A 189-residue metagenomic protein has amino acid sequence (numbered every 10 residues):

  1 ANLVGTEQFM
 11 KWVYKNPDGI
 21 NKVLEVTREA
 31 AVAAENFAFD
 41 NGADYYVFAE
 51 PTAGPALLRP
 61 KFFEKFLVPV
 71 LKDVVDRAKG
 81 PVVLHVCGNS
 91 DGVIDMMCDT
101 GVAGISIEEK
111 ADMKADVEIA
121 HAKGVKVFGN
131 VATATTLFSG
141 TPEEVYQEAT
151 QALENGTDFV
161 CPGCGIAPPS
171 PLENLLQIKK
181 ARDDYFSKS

Functional and structural regions predicted by a protein language model:
A1-S189: Active-site loop segments of alpha/beta catalytic cores
